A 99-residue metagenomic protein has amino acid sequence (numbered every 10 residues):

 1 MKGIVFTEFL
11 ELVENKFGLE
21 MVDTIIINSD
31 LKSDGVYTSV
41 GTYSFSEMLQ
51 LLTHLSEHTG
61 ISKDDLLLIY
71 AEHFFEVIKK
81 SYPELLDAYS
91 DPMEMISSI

Functional and structural regions predicted by a protein language model:
G3-L12: N-terminal, charged low-complexity regulatory/assembly segments
V13, F17, H58-T59: Short coil/turn residues that cap or connect secondary-structure elements
E14, I25-S29, E76: An N-terminal domain-start capping segment
F17-G18, V22, A71: Glycine-centered helix-coil hinge/cap
E20-H58: Long amphipathic alpha-helical segments
M48-I99: Amphipathic interaction/junction segments at domain boundaries or subunit interfaces
